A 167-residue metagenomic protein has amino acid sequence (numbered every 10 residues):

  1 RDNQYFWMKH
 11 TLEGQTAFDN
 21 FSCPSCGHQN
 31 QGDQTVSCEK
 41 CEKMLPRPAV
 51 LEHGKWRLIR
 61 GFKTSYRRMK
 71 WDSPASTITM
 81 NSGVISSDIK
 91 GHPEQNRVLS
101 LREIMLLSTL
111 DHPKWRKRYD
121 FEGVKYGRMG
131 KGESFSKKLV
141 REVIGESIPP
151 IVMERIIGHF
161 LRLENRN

Functional and structural regions predicted by a protein language model:
R1-N167: C-terminal target-recognition/interaction regions appended to catalytic cores
